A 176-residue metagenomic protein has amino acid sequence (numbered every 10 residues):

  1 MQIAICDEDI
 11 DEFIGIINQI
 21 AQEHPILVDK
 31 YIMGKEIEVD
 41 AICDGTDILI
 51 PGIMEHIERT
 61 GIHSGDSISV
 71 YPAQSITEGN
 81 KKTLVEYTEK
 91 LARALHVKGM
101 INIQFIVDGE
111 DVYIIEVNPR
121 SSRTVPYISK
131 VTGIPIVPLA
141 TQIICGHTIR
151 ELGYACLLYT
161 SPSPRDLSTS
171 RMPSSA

Functional and structural regions predicted by a protein language model:
Q2-S161: ATP-dependent carboxylate activation and anion-phosphoryl transfer catalytic cores that bind Mg-ATP to form
Y159-A176: Single conserved hydrophobic/aromatic residue that forms the stacking wall/gate of nucleotide- or nucleobase-binding
